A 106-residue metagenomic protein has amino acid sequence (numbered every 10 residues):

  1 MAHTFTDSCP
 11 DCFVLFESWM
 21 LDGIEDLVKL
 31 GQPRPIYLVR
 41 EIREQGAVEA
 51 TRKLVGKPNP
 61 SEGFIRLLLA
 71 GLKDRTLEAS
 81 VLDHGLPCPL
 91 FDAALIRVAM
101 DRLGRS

Functional and structural regions predicted by a protein language model:
M1-A2, T51: Short intrinsically disordered, low-complexity coil segments enriched in acidic
A2-L30: Charged, compositionally biased N-terminal leader segments and the immediate start of the first structured element
C12, F16-M20, R34, A47 (+2 more regions): Alpha-helical structural motif
E17, G23, A50-T51, S61 (+4 more regions): Functionally constrained cores in energy, signaling, and assembly domains
I24-L69: Amphipathic alpha-helical packing elements
A70-S106: Amphipathic alpha-helical binding modules
